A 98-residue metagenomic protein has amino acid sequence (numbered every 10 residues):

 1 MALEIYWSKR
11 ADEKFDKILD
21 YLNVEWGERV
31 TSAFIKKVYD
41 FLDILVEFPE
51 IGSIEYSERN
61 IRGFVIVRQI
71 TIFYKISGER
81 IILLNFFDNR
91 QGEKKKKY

Functional and structural regions predicted by a protein language model:
A2-S57: Basic, Lys/Arg-enriched alpha-helical interface segments
K9, V65-R68, N85: Pocket-edge structural micro-motifs
W26, P49, R68, F87-R90: Short, well-ordered turn and helix-capping elements at secondary-structure junctions
Y39, F48-R80: Basic/aromatic recognition patch in beta-strand/loop cores that engages polyanionic ligands
I70-T71, K75-Y98: Enriched for short, Lys/Arg-rich terminal
